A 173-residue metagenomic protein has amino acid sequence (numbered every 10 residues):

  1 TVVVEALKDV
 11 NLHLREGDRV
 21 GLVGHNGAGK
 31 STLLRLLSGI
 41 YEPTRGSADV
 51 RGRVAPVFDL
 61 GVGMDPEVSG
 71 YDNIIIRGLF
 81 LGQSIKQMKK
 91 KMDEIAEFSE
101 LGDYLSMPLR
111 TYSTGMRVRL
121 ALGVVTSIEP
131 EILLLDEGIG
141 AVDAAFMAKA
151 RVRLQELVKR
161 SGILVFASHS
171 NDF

Functional and structural regions predicted by a protein language model:
T1, I75, Q87-Y104, G123: Conserved ABC ATPase "signature" region
T1-K8: Pre-NBD coupling/linker segments of ABC/ABC-like ATPases
V23-H25: The feature captures the beta-strand-to-loop junction immediately N-terminal to the Walker
S38: Helix-to-loop junction immediately C-terminal to a conserved catalytic motif
T126-I132: A short, proline-enriched helix->beta-strand linker immediately N-terminal to the Walker B motif in ABC-type P-loop
S168-H169: H-loop/switch region of ABC-family ATPase nucleotide-binding domains
